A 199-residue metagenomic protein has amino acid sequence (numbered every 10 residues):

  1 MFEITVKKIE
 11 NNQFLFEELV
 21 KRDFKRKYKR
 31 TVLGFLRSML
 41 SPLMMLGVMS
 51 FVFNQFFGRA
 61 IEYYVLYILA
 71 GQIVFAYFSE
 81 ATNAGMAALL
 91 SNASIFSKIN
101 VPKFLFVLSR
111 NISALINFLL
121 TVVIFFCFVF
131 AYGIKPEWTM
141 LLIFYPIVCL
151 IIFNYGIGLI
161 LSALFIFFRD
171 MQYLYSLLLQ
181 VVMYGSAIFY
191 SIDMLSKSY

Functional and structural regions predicted by a protein language model:
M1-Y199: Hydrophobic transmembrane alpha-helices and immediately adjacent juxtamembrane helices of multi-pass inner-membrane
